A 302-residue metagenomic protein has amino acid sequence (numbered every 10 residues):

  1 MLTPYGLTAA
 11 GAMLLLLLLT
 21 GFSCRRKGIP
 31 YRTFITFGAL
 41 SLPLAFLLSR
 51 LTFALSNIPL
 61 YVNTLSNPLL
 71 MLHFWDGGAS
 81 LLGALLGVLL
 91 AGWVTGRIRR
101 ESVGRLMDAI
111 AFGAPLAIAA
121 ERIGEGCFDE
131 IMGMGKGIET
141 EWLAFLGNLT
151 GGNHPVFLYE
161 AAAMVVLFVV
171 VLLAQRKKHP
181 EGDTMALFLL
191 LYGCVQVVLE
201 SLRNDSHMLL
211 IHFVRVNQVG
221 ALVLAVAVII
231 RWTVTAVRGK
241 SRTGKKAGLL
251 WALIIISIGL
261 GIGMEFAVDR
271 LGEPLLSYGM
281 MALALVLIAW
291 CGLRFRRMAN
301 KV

Functional and structural regions predicted by a protein language model:
M1-V302: Hydrophobic, membrane-interfacing alpha helices
